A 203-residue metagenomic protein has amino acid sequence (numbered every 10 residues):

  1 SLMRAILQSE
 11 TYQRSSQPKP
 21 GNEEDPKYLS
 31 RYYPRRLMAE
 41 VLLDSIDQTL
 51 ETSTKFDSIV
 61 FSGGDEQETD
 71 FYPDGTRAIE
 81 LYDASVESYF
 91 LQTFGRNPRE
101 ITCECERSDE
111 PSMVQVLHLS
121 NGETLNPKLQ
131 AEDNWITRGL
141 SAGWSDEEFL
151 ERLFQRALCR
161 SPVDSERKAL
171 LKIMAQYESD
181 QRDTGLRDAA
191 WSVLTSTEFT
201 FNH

Functional and structural regions predicted by a protein language model:
S1, S179-G185: Short, charged, surface-exposed loops that flank catalytic or proteolytic processing sites
M3-Q8: Alpha-helical secondary-structure segments
T11-V163, D188, V193-H203: An acidic, gly/pro-interrupted, aromatic-rich
A142-G143, Y177, Q181: Short coil/turn helix-boundary motifs
L153, A169-L170, G185: Amphipathic alpha-helical segments in structured regions that serve as interaction surfaces
K168-E178: Amphipathic alpha-helical segments that form the core helices of the histone-fold
